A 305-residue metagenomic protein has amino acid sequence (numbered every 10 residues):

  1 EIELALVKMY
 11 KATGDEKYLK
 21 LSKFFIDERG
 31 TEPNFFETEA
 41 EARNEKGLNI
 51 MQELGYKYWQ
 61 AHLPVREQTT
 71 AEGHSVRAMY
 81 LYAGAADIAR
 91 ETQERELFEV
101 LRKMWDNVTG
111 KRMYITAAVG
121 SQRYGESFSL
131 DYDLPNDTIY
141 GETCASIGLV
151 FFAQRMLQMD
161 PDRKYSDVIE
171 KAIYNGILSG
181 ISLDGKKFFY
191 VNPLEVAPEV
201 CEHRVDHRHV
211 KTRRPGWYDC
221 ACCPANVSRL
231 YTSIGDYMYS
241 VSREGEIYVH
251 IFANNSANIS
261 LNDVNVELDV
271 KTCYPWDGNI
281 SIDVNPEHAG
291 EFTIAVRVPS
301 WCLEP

Functional and structural regions predicted by a protein language model:
E1-P305: Glycan-recognition and catalytic cores of secretory/periplasmic carbohydrate-active enzymes
